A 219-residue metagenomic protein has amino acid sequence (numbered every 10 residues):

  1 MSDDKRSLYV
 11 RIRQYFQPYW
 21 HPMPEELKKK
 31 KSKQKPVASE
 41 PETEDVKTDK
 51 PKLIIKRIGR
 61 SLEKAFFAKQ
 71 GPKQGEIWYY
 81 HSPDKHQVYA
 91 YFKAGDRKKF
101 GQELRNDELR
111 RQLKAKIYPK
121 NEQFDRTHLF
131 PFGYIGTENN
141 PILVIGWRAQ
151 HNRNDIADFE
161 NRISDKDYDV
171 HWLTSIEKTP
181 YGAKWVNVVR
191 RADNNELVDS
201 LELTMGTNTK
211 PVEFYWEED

Functional and structural regions predicted by a protein language model:
M1-Q74, Y80, D219: Low-complexity, glycine/serine/proline-rich disordered segments that function as export/translocation leaders
E63-K64, K69-D219: Domain-level detector of nuclease and nuclease-like folds in predominantly extracellular/periplasmic contexts
